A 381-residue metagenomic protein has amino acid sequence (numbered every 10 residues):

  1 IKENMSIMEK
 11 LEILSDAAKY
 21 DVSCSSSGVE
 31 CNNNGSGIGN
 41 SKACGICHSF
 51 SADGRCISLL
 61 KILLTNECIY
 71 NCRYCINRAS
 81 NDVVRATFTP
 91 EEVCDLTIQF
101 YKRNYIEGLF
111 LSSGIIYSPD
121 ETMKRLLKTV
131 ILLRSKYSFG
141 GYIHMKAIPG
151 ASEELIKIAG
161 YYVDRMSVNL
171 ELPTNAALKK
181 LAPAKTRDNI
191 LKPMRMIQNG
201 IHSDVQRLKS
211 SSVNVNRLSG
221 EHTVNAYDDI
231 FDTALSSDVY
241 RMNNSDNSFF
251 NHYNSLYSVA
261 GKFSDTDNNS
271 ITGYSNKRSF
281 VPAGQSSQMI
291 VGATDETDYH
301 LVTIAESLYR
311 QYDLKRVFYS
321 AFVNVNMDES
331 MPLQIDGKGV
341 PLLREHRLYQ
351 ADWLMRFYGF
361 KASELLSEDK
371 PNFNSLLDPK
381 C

Functional and structural regions predicted by a protein language model:
I1-E67: Flexible, acidic/Gly-rich N-terminal and inter-domain linker regions that tether and position cofactor-handling modules
L60-L63, E91-K102, G273: Short, charged beta->alpha transition segments
I62-E91: Canonical Radical SAM [4Fe-4S] cluster-binding loop centered on the CxxxCxxC motif and its immediate flanking residues
C75, G108-L111, M166-V168, V317: Hydrophobic residues within beta-strands of alpha/beta enzymes
N77-V83, F110-P119, I143, L178: Short acidic, glycine/Ser/Thr-rich loop/turn "cap" segments at secondary-structure junctions
L96-S112, A351: Short Fe-S-cluster ligation motifs
Y117-L354, Y358: Conserved AdoMet/S-adenosylmethionine-binding subsite of the radical SAM
L366-C381: Conserved alpha/beta core segments of nucleic-acid transaction machinery
